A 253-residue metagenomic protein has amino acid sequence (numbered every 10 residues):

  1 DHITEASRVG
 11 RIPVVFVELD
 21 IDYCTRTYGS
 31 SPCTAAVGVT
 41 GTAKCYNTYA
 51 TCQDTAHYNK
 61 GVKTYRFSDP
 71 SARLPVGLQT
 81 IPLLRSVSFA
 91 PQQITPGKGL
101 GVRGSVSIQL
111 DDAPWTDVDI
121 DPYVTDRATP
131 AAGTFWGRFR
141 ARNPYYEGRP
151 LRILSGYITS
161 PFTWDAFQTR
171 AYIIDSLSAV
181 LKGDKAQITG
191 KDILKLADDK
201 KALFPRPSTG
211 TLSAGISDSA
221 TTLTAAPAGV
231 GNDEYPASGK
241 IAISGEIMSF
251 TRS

Functional and structural regions predicted by a protein language model:
D1, E5-R11, R26, K44 (+12 more regions): Surface-exposed charge patches in extracellular/virion surface proteins
D1, R8, Q79-T116, T169 (+1 more regions): Extracellular pro-sequences of secreted precursors
D1-I12, F16, R26, P150-F204: Short beta-strand-centered interaction patches in the first periplasmic/extracellular domains of large envelope
D1-I94: Polar/acidic, low-complexity leader/linker segments enriched in S/T/G and N/D
D20-D22, S68, G77, A90 (+10 more regions): A structural detector for beta-sheet-dominated domains
R66-F67, L84, A166-Y172, L212 (+1 more regions): Local beta-strand/beta-hairpin segments that build beta-sheet-rich folds
P96-N143, L196-S253: Autoprocessing Asn-cyclization modules and mimics
E147-I173, A179, A226-S253: Ser/Thr/Gly-rich low-complexity blocks that favor extended beta-strand/coil architectures
